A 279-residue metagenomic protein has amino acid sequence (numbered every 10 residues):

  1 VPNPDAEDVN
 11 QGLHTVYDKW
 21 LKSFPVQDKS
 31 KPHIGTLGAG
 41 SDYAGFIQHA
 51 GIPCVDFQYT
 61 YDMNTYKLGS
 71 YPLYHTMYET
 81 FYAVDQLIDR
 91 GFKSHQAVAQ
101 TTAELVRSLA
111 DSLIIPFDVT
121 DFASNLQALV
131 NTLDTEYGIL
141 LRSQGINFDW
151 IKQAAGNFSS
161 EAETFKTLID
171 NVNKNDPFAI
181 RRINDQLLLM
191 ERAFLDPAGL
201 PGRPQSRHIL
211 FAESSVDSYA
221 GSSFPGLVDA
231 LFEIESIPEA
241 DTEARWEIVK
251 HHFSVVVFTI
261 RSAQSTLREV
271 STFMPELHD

Functional and structural regions predicted by a protein language model:
V1-D279: Secretory-pathway/membrane protein signature
